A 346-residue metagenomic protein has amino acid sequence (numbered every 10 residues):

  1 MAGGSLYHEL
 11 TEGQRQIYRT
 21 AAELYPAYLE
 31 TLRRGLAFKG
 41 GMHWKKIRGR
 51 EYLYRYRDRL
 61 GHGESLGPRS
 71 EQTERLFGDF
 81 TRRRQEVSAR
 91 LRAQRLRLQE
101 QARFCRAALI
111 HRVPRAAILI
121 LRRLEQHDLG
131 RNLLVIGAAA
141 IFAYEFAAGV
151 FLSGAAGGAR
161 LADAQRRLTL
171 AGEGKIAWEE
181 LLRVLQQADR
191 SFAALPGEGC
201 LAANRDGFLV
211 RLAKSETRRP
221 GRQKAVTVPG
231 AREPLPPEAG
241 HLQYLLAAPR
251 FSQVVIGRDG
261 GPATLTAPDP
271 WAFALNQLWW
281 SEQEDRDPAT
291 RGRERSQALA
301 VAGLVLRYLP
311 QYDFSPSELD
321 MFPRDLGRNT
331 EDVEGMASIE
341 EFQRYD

Functional and structural regions predicted by a protein language model:
M1-E51, D58-L60, S65-D346: Compositionally biased terminal segments of proteins
